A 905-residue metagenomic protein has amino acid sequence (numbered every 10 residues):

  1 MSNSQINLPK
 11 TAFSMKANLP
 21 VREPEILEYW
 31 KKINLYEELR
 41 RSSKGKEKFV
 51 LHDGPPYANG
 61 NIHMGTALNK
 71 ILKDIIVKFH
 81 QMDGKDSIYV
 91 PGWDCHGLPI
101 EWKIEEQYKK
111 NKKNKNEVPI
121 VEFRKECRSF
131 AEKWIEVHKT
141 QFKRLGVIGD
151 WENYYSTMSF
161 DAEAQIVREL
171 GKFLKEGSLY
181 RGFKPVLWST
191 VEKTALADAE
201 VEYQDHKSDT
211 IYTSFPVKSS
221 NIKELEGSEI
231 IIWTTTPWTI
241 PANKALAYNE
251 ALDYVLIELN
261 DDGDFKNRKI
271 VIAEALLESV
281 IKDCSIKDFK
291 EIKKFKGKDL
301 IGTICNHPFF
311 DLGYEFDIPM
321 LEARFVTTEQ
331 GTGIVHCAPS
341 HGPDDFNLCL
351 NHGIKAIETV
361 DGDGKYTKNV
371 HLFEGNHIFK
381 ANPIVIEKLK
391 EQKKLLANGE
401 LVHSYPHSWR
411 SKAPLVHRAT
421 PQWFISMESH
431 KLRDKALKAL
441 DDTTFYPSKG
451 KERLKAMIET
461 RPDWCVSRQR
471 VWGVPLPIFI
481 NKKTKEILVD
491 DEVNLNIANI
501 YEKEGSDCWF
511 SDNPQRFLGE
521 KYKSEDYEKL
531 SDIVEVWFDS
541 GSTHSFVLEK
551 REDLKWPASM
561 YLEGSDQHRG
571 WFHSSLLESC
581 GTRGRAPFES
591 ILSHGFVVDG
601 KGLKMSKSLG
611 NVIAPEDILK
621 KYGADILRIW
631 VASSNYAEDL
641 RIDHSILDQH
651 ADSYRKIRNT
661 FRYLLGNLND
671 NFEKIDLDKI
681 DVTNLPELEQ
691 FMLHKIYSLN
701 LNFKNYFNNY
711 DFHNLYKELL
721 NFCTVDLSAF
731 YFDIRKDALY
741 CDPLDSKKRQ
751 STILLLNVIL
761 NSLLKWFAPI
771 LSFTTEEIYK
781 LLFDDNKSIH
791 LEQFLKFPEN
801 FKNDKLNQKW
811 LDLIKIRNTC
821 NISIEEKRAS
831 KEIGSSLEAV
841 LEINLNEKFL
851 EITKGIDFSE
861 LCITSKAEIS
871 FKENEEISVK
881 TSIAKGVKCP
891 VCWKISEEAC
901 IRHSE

Functional and structural regions predicted by a protein language model:
S2-L19, E25, Y29-I33, E105-P241 (+14 more regions): Residue patterns forming the tRNA-binding/recognition surfaces of aminoacyl-tRNA synthetases and related DALR
L27, L174-H206, S279-F295, L300 (+2 more regions): Amphipathic alpha-helical
R41-I104, I166, I232-T234, W238-T239 (+6 more regions): N-terminal catalytic cores of NTP/NDP-binding nucleotidyl/phosphoryl-transfer enzymes
S43, E47-G54, M64-L68, L72 (+15 more regions): Secondary-structure capping and boundary motifs in well-ordered enzyme cores
D94, V186, T190, L196-Q204 (+8 more regions): Acidic, turn-prone loop/beta-hairpin segments
S189, S408, N481, G519-S524 (+2 more regions): Short cysteine-rich clusters marking metal-coordination/redox-active sites
V217, D311, R324, H352-G364 (+4 more regions): Alpha-helical recognition segments enriched in aromatics with Gly/Pro capping that present substrate-recognition
A245, L252-I334, P343, N347: Protease-associated
